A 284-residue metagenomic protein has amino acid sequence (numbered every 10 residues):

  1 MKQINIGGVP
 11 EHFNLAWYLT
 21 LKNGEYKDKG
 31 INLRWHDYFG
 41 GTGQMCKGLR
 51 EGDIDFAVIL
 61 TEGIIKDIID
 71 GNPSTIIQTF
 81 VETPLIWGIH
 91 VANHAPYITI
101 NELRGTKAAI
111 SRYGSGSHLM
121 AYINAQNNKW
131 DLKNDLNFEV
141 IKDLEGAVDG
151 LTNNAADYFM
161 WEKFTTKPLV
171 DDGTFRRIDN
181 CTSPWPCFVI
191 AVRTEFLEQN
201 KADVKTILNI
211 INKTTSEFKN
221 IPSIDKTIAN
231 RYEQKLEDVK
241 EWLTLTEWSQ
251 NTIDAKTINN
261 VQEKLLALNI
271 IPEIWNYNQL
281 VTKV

Functional and structural regions predicted by a protein language model:
K2-W130, F138, D157-K163, R176-P184: Short, glycine-/small- and polar/acidic-enriched structural segments that line small-molecule recognition paths
E139, D143-I228: Pocket-lining segment of extracytoplasmic ligand-binding domains
E198-P272: Secondary-structure end/capping motifs
L266-V284: Conserved C-terminal helix/tail region of periplasmic/extracytoplasmic solute-binding proteins
